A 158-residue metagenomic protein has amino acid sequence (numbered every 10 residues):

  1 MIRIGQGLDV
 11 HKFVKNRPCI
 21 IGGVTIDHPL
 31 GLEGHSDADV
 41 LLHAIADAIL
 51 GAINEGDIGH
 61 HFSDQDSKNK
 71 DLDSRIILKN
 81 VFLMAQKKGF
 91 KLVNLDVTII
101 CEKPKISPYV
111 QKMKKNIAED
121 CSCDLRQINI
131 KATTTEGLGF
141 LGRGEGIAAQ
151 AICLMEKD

Functional and structural regions predicted by a protein language model:
I2-Q111, C121: RNase III-family endoribonuclease catalytic core
I20-I21, M113, R143-G146: Short, glycine/charged-enriched secondary-structure capping and boundary segments
T25, A132, C153-M155: Short, structured patches in soluble enzyme cores that scaffold and shape functional sites
M84, N116, D120, L154: Mid-sequence acidic-hydrophobic segments that form the walls of catalytic/ligand-binding cavities or oligomerization
D96-C101, Y109-L141: Short, conserved loop-to-beta-strand elements that form functional interface hotspots
L141-D158: C-terminal edge-of-domain segments
